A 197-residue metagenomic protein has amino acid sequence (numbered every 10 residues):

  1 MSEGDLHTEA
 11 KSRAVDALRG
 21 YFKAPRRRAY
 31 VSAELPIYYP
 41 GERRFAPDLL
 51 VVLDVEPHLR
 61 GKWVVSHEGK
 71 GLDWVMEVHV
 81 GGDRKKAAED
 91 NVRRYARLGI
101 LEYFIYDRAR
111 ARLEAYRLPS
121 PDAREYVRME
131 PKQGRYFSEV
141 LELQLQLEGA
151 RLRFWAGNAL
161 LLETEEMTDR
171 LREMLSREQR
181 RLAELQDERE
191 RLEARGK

Functional and structural regions predicted by a protein language model:
M1-R27: Charged, glycine-rich intrinsically disordered N-terminal tails and low-complexity linkers that flank
S2, A17-G20, L35-P47, V51-W74 (+2 more regions): C-terminal interaction segment
A24-I37: A short acidic/basic microdomain associated with nuclease active sites
